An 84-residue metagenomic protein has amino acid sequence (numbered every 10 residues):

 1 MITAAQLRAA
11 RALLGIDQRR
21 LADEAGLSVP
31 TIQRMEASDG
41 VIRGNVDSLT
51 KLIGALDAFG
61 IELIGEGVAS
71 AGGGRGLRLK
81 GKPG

Functional and structural regions predicted by a protein language model:
M1-I2: A detector for short, charged/polar N-terminal pre-domain segments
Q6, T31-R34, G76: Residue-level recognition of specific faces of alpha-helices
L7-R20, G81-K82: Short basic helix-loop element that most often maps to the first helix and adjoining turn of HTH DNA-binding modules
A10, E24, M35: Residues in the recognition helix of alpha-helical DNA-binding motifs
E24, N45, A69: Residue-level "edge-of-site" marker
L27-G44: Recognition helix of helix-turn-helix/homeodomain-like DNA-binding domains that insert into the DNA major groove
V46-L63: DNA major-groove recognition helix of helix-turn-helix/homeodomain DNA-binding modules
I61-G84: Helix-turn-helix/homeodomain-like alpha-helical modules used for DNA recognition and transcription-factor dimerization
